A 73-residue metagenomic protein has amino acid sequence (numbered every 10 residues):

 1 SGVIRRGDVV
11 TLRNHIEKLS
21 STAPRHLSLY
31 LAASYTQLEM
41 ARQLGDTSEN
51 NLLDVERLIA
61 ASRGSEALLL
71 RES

Functional and structural regions predicted by a protein language model:
S1-S73: NAD(P)-dependent Rossmann-like dehydrogenase/reductase catalytic/cofactor-binding core
